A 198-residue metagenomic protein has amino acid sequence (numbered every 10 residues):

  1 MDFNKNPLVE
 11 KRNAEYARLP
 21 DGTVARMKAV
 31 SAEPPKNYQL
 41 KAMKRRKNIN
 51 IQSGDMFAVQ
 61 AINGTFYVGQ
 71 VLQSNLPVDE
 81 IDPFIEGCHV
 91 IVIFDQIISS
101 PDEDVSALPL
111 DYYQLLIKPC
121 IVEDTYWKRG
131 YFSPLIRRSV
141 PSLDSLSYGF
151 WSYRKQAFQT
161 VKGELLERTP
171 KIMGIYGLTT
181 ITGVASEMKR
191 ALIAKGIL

Functional and structural regions predicted by a protein language model:
D2-P83: Short N-terminal edge-element motif at the start of the domain
R46-N48, A61, I85-I93, K189-L192: A broad "ordered helical/assembly scaffold" signature
S74-V105: Basic/aromatic-rich interaction segments and small domains that mediate binding to polyanionic partners
D95-L198: Intrinsically disordered, low-complexity, charged/polar segments
